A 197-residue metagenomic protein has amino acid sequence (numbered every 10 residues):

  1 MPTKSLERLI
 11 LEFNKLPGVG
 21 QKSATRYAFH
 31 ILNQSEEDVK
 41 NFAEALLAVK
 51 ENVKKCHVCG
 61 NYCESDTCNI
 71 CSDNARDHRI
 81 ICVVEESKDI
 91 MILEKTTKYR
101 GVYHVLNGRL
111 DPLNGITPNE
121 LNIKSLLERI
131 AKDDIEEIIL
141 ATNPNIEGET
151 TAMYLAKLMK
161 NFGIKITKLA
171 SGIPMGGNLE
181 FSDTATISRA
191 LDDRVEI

Functional and structural regions predicted by a protein language model:
P2-L6, L11, K15, T25-I81 (+1 more regions): Cys/His-rich Zn2+-binding cysteine-cluster or related metal-binding knuckle/ribbon modules and their
E7-L11, T25-F29, K40, E44 (+5 more regions): Solvent-exposed alpha-helical segments within well-ordered globular domains of core cellular machineries
E12, L16, Q34, V49 (+10 more regions): Conserved, well-folded catalytic cores of nucleic-acid-processing and energy-transducing macromolecular machines
P17, E36, V49, N61 (+3 more regions): Conserved phosphate/pyrophosphate-binding and hydrolysis machinery centered on Walker-type P-loop NTPases, extending
A24, D73-I139: Extended interfacial segments that mediate partner engagement and assembly in macromolecular machines
D38, A43-L46, H57, N69-D73 (+6 more regions): Core recognition of P-loop NTPase motor domains used across DNA-transaction enzymes
L127-I139, P144-I197: Long C-terminal interaction/binding lobes of large macromolecular proteins
